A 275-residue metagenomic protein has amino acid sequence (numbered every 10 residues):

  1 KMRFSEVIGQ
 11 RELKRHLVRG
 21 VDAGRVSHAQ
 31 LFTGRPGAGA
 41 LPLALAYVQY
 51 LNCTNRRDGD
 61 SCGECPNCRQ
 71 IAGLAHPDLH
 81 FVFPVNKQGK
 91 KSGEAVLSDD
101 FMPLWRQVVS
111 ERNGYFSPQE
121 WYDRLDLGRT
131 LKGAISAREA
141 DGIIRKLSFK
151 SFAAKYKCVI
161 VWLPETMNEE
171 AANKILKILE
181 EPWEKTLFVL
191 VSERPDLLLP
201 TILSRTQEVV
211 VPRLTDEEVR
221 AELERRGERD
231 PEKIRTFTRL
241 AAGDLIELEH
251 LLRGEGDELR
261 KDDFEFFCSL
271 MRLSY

Functional and structural regions predicted by a protein language model:
R3-E170: Clamp-loader machinery-focused feature within the broader ASCE/P-loop NTPase space
R3-N52, R56-D58, P66-Q70, E184-L187 (+1 more regions): Charged, glycine-rich active-site and insertion segments that engage polyanionic ligands
I144, M167, E180-P182, D196: C-terminal low-complexity, acidic/polar tails when present
R145, K177, S204: Conserved adenine-binding aromatic site and its adjacent loop/helix in ATP-hydrolyzing domains
S148, N173-E184: Conserved catalytic/switch belt of AAA+ P-loop NTPases
V159-W162, I175, T186-S192: Structural recognition of the conserved hydrophobic beta-strand(s) that form the central parallel beta-sheet of P-loop
